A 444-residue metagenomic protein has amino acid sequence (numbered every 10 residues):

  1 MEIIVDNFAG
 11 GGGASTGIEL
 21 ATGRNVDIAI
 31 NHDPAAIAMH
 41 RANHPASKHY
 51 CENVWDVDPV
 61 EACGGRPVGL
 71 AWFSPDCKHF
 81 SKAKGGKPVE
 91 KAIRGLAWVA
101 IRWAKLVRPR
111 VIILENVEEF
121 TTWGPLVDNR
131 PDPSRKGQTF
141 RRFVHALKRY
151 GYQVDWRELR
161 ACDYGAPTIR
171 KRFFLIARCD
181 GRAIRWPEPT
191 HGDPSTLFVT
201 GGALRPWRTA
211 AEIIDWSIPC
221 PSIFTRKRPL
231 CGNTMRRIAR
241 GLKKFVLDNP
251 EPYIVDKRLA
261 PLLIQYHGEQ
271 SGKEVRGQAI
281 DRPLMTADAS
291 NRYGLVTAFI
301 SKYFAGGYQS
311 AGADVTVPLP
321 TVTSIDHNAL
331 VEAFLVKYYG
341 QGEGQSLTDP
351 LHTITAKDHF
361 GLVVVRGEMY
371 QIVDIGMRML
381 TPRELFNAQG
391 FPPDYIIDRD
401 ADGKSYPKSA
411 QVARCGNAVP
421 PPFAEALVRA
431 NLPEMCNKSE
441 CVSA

Functional and structural regions predicted by a protein language model:
M1-I4: Extreme N-terminal starter segment of soluble prokaryotic enzymes
F8-G12, C415: Class I SAM-dependent methyltransferase "Motif I" SAM/SAH-binding loop
G11-T22: Conserved SAM-binding loop of SAM-dependent methyltransferases across substrates and taxa, primarily the Class I
V26-I28: Short beta-strand element of Class I
D33: Conserved SAM/SAH-binding beta-strand->alpha-helix loop
A38-G65: S-adenosyl-L-methionine
P59-L70, C77-H327, E332-S346, H352-T353: Class I S-adenosyl-L-methionine
I372-K408: FAD-binding beta-loop-beta segment adjacent to the flavin cofactor pocket
